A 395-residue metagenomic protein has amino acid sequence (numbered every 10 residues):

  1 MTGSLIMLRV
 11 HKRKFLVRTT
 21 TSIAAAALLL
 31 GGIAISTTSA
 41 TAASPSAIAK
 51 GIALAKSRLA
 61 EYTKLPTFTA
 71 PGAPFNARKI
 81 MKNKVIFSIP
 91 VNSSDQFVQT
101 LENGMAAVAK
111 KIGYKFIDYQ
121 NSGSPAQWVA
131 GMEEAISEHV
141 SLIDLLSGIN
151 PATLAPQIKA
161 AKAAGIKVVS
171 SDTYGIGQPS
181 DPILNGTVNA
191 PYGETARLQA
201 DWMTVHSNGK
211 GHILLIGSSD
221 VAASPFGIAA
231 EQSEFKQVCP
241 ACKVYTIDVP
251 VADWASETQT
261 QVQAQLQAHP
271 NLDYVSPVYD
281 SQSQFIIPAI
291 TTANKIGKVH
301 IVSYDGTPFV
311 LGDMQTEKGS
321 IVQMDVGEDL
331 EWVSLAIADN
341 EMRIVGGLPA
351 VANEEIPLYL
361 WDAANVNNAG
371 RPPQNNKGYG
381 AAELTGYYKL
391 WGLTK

Functional and structural regions predicted by a protein language model:
A43-G104, V108, I117-V129, E134 (+3 more regions): Extracytoplasmic "Venus flytrap"
A43-K84, D329-K395: Hinge/cleft segment of the Venus flytrap/periplasmic-binding protein
P71-G72, F116-H139, I247-A268, S283-F285: Structural motif
I86-F87, M105, T195-D248, E341-Q374: An alpha-beta-alpha
W128, G186-I213, P225-F226, T258-Q259 (+2 more regions): Hydrophobic alpha-helical segments within soluble ligand-binding/sensing domains
H139-G148, K167-S171, L214-L215, T246-I247 (+3 more regions): Periplasmic-binding protein-like
S147-K162, E231, P250-D313: Hydrophobic alpha-helical
P151-A152, P156-E194, H212, T307-G319: Flexible loop/hinge segments that line or gate small-molecule binding clefts
